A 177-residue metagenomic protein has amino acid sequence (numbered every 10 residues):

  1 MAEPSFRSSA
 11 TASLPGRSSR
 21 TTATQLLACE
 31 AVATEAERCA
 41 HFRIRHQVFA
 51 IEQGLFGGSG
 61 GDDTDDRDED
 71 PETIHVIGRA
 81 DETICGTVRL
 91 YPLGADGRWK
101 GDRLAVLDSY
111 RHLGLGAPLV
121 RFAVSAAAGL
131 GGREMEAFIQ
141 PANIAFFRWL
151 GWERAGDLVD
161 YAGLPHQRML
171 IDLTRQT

Functional and structural regions predicted by a protein language model:
A2-T83: Short amphipathic alpha-helix that is part of the acyltransferase structural core
A36, D96, P141-A145: Short alpha-helical
T73-H75, L164-R168: Short hydrophobic/aromatic beta-strand or adjacent loop that forms the aromatic wall/cage of a ligand/substrate-binding
I77, T83-P92, R98-A105: Conserved beta-strand in the GNAT
V106, H112-S125: Conserved acetyl-CoA-binding loop-helix of GNAT-fold acetyltransferases
V120, A127-Q140: Conserved GNAT acetyl-CoA-binding A-motif
G129, P141-P165: Conserved active-site alpha-helix within GNAT-family acetyltransferase domains
L173-T177: Generic C-terminal helix-cap and adjacent flexible tail
